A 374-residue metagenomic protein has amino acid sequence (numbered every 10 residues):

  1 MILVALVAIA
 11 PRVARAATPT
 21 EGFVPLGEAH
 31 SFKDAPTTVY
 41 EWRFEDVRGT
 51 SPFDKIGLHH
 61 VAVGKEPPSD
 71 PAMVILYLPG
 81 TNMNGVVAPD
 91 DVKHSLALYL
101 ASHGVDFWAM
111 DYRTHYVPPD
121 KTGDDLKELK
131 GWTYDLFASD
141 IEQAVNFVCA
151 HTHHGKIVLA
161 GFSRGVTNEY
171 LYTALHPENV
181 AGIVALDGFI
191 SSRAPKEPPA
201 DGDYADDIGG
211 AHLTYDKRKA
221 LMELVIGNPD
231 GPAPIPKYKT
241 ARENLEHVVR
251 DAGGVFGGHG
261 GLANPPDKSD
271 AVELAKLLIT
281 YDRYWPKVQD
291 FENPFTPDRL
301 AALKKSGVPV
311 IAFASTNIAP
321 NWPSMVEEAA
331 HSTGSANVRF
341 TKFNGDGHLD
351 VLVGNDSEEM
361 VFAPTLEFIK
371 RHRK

Functional and structural regions predicted by a protein language model:
P19-P68: N-terminal cap/lid segment of alpha/beta-hydrolase-fold proteins
K65-H115: Short, surface-exposed "cap/lid" segments of acyl-processing enzymes
K127-A150: Alpha/beta-hydrolase active-site loop
T152-S163: Alpha/beta-hydrolase fold nucleophile elbow
V166-P177, I183: Short glycine-enriched nucleophile-adjacent loop and the immediately C-terminal alpha-helix near the catalytic center
P198-N317: Alpha/beta-hydrolase
I318-M325: Conserved alpha/beta-hydrolase "acid-adjacent" motif
N337-K374: Catalytic active-site module of serine/aspartate enzymes centered on a nucleophile-bearing elbow/loop
